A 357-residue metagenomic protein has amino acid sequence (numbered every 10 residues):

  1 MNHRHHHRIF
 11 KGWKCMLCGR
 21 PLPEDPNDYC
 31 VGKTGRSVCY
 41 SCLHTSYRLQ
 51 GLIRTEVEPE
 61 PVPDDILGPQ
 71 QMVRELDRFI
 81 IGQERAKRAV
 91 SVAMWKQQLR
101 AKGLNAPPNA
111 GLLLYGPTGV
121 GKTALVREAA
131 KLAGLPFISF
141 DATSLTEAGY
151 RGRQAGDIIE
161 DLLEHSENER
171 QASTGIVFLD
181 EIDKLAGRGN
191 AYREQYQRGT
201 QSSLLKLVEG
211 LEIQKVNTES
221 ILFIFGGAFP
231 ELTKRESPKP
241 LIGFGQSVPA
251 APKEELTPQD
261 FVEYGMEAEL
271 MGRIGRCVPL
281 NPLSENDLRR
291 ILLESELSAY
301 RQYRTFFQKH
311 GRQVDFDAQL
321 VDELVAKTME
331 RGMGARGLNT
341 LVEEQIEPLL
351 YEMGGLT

Functional and structural regions predicted by a protein language model:
N2-S41, T45-G82, K87, S91-I138 (+1 more regions): AAA+ P-loop NTPase nucleotide-binding core of proteostasis motors
